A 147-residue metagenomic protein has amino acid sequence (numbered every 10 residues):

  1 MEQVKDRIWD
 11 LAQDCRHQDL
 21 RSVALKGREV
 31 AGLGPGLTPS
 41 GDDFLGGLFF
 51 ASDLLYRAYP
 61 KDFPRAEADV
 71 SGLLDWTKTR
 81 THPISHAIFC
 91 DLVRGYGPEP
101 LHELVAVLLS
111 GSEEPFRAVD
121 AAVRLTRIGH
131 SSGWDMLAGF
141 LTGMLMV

Functional and structural regions predicted by a protein language model:
M1-V147: Non-transmembrane, aqueous-exposed alpha-helical and coiled segments at domain scale
